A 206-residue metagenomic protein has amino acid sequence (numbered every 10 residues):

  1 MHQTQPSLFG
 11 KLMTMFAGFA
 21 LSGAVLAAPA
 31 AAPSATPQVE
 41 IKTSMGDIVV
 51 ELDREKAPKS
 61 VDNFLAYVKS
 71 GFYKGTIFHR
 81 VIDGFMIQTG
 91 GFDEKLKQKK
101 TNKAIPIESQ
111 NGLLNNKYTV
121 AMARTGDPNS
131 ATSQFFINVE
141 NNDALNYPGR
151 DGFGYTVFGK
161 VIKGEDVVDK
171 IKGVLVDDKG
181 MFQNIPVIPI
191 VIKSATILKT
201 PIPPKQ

Functional and structural regions predicted by a protein language model:
H2-L12, F16, G23-Q206: Cyclophilin-like peptidyl-prolyl cis-trans isomerases
